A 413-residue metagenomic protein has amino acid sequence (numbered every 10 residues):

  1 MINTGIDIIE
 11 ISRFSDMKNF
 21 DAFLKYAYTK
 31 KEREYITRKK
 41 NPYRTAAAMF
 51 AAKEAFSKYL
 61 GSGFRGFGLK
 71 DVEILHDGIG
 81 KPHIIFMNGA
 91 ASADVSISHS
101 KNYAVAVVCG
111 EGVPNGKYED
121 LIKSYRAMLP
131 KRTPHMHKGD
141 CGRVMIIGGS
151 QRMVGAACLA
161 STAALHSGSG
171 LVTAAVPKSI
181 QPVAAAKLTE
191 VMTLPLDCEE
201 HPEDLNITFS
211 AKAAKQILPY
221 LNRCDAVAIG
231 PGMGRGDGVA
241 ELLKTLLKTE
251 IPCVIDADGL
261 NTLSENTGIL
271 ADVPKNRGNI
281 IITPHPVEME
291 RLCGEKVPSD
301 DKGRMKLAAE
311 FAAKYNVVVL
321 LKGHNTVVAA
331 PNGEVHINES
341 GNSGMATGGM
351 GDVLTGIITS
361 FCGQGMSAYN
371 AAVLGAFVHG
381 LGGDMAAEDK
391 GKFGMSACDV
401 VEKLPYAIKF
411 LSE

Functional and structural regions predicted by a protein language model:
M1-G116: Core catalytic alpha/beta fold that binds nucleotide/phospho-ligands
D7, D256-A257: Conserved acidic functional residues
P114-V254, N261-I282, P286-E413: Small-residue (G/A/S/T)-rich helix-start motifs and N-terminal tracts that mark the onset
